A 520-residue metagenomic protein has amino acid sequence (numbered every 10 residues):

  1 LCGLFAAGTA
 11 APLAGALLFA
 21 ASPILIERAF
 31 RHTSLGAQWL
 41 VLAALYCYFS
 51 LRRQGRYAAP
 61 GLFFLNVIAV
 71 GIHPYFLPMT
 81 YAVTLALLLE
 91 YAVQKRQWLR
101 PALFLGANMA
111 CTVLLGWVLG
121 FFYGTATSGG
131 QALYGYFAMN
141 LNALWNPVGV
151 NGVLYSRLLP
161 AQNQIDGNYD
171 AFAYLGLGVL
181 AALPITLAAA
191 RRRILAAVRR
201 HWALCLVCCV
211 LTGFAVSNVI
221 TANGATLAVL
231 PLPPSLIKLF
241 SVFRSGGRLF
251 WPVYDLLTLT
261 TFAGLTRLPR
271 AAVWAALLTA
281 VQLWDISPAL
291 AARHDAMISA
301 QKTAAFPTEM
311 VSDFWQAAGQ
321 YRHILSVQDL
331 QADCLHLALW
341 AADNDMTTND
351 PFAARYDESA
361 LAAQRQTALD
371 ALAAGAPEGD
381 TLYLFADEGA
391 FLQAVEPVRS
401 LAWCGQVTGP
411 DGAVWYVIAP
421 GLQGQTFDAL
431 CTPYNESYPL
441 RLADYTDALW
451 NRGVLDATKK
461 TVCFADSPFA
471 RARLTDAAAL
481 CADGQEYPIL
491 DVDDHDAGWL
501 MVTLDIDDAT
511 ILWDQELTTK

Functional and structural regions predicted by a protein language model:
L4, A11-R52, A58-Y91, L105-T112 (+1 more regions): Membrane-embedded helix bundles of polyisoprenyl
L13-R31, L115-T125, L141-S156, C205-V242 (+1 more regions): Membrane-interface helix-loop junctions at the exits of transmembrane helices
Y91, K95-G120, Q131-Y136, A203-V210: Hydrophobic alpha-helical membrane-interfacial segments at the cytosolic entry of transmembrane helices
K95-L103, P184-A228: Membrane-interface helix-loop-helix junctions at transmembrane boundaries of multi-pass membrane enzymes, predominantly
G106-A110, C205-C209, L259, G264-R293: Signature aromatic-anchored transmembrane alpha helix within multi-pass, membrane-resident enzymes that catalyze glycan
C111-A189: Periplasmic/ER-lumenal interhelical loops and adjacent helix-loop junctions in multi-pass membrane proteins
Q282-A362, Q366, A373-G375, V462: Extracytoplasmic
G379-W450, L455-A465, L480-K520: Aromatic/acidic, Gly/Pro-rich catalytic loop(s) in extracytoplasmic/lumenal soluble domains of multi-pass membrane
